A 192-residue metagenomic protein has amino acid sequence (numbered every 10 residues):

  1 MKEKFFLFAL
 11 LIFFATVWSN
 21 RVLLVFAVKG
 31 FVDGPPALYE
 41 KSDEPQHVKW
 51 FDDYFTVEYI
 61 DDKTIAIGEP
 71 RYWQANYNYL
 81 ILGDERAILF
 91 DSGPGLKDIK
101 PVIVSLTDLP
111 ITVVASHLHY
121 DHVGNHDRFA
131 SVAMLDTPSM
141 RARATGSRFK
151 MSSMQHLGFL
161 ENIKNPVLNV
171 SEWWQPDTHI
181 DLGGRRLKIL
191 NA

Functional and structural regions predicted by a protein language model:
K2-V48: N-terminal membrane-anchoring alpha-helices
L23-D43, E85-R86, F90-V104, H156-P166: An N-terminal domain-start capping segment
L38, Y59-I65, G158-N162, G184-L187: Short Pro/Gly-enriched beta-strand edge/turn motifs at strand-loop
F51-S105: Conserved beta-strand hairpin/beta-sheet module of binuclear metal-dependent hydrolase folds, prominently
R86-I88, T112, R185: Structural motif
L96-D181: Active-site HxH/HxHxD metal-binding segment of metal-dependent hydrolases
P176-A192: Core dinuclear metal-dependent hydrolase active-site scaffold
